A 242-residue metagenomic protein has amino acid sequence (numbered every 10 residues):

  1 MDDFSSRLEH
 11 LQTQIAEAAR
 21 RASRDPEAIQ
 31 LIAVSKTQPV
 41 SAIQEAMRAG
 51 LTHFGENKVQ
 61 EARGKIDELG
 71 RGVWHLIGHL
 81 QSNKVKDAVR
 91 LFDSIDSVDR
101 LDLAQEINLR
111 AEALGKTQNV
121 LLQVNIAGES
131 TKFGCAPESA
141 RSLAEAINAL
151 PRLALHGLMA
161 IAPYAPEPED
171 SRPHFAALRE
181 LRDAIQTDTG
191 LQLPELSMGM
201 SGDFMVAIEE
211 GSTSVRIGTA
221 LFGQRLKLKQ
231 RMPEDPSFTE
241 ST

Functional and structural regions predicted by a protein language model:
M1-G202, I208-E210, F222, E234: Conserved alpha/beta-domain cores
S212-Q230: Gly/Pro- and small hydrophobic-enriched strand-loop and loop-to-helix capping segments that sit at the rims
K227-T242: Active-site loop ensemble at the mouth of alpha/beta enzyme cores that anchors a bound cofactor
